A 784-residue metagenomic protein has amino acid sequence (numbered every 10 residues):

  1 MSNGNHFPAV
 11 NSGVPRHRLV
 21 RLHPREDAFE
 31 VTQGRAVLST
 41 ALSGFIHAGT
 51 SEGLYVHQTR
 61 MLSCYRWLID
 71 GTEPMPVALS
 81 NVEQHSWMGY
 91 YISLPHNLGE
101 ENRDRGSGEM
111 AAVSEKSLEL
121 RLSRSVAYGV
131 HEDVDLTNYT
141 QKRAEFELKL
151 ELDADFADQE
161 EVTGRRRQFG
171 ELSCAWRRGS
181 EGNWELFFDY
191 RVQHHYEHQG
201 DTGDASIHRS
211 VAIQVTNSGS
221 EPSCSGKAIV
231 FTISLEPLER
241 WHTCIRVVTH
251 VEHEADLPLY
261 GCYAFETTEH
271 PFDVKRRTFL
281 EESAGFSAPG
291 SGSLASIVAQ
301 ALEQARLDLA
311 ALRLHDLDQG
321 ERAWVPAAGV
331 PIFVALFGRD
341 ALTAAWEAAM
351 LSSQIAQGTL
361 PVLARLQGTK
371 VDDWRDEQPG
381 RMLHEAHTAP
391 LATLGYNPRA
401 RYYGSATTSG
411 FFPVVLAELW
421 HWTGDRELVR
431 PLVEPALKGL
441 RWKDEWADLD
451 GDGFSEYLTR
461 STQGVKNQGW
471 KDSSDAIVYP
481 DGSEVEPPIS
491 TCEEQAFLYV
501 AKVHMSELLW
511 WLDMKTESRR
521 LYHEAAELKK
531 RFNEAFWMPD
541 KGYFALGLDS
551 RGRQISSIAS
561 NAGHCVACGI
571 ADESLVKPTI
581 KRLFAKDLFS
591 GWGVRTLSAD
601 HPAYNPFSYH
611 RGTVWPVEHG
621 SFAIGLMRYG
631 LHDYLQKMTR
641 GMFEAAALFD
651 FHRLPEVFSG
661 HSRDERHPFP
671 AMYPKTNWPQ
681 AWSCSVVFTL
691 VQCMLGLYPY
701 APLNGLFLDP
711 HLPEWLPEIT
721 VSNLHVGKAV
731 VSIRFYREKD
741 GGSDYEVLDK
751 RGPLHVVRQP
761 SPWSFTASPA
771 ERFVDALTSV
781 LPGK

Functional and structural regions predicted by a protein language model:
S2-K116, G129, Q141, D155-A157 (+5 more regions): An extended acidic
N3-F7, G129, T140-A335, R426-L428 (+6 more regions): Acidic/polar, glycine-enriched structural segments that form the non-catalytic walls/loops of the carbohydrate-binding
S93-N97, E101, A288-L336, P361-Y402 (+11 more regions): Extended glycan-interaction surfaces of carbohydrate-active proteins
G108-M110, L120-R124, D135-T137, G219-E221 (+2 more regions): Beta-strand-rich interaction surfaces with strong enrichment in secreted/lumenal proteins
L136-T140, V747-K750: Asparagine-centered strand-capping/turn motif at beta-strand->loop junctions
V215-T216, L257-P271, K275, I297-Q304 (+8 more regions): Extended, well-ordered alpha-helical scaffold segments
V334-K466, C492-Q495, Y499, I555 (+4 more regions): Aromatic-rich carbohydrate-recognition surfaces in CAZymes
Y673-T720: Catalytic cores of secreted or luminal carbohydrate-active enzymes
